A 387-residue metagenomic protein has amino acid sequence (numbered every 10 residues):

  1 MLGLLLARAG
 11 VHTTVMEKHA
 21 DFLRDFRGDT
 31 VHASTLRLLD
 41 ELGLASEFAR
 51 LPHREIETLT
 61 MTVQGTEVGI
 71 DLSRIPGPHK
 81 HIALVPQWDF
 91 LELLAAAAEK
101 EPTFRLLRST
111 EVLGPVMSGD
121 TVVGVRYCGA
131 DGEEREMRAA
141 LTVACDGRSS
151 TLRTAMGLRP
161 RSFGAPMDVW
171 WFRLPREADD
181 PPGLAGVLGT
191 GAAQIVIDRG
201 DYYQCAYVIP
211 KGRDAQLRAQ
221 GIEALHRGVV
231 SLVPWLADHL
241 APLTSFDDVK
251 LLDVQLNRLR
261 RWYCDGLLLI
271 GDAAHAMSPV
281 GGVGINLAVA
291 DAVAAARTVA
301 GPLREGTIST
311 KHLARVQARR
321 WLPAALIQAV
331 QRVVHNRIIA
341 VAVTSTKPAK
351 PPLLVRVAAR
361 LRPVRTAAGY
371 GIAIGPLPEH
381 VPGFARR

Functional and structural regions predicted by a protein language model:
L5-R27: Glycine-rich FAD pyrophosphate-binding loop
V15-M16, A144, I270: Generic enzyme active-site microenvironment
A20-D40: Conserved N-terminal glycine-rich FAD pyrophosphate-binding loop of Rossmann-like flavoproteins
R37, E41-A155, F163-D168, I222: Conserved N-terminal helical subregion
T110, G114, D120-R135, L141-V254 (+2 more regions): Conserved FAD-binding catalytic core of PHBH/FMO-like flavoproteins
A193, L256-L259, A274-N286, L322 (+1 more regions): Glycine-rich phosphate/pyrophosphate-binding beta-alpha loops
L252-L269, A325-L326, V343: FAD-binding beta-loop-beta segment adjacent to the flavin cofactor pocket
R297-R387: C-terminal helical "tail/cap" subdomain of flavin- and related membrane-associated enzymes
